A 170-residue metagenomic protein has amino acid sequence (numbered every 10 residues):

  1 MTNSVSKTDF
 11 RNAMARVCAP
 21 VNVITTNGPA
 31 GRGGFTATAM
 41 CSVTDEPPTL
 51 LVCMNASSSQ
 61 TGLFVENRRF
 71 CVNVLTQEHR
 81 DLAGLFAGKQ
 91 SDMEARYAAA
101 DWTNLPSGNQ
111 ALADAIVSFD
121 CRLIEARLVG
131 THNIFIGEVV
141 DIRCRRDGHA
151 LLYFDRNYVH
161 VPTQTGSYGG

Functional and structural regions predicted by a protein language model:
M1-G170: Basic, polyanion-binding surface patches
